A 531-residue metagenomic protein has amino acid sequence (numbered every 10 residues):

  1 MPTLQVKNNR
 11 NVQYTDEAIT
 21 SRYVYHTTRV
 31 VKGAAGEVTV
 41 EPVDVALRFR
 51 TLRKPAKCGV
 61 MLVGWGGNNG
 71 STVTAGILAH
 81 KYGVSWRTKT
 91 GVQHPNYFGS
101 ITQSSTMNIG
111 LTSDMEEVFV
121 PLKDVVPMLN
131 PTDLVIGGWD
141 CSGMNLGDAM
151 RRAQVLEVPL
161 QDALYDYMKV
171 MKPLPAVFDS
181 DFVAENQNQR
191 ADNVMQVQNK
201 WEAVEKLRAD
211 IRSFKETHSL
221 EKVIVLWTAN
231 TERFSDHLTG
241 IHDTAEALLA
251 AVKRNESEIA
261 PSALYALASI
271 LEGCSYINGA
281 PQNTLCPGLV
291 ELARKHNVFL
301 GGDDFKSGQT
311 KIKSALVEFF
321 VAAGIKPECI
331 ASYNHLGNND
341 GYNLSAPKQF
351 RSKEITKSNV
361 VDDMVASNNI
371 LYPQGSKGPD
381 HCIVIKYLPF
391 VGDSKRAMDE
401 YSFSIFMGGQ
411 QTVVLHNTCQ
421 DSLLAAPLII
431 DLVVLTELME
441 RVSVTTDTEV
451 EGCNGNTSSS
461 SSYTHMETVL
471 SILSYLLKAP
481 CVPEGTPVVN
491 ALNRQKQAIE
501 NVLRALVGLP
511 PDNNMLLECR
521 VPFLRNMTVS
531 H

Functional and structural regions predicted by a protein language model:
M1-A280, T284-K295, F299, Q309-L316 (+1 more regions): Metallocofactor- and cofactor-centric catalytic cores in central/energy metabolism, strongly enriched
V40-P42, C329, Q411-L415: Short, well-ordered strand-loop elements centered on a beta-strand within folded domains, enriched for acidic residues
R50-T51, P389, D399-M407, L415: Short beta-strand elements
A56-C58, I383, A397-Y401, Q411: Structural beta-strand/beta-sheet cores of well-ordered domains, especially the beta-sheet scaffolds that support
G66, G143, S307-G308, S332-N339 (+4 more regions): Glycine-rich beta-alpha junction loops
G301-D380: Conserved anion/nucleotide-ligand pocket segment
Y372-K377, P389-D393, F403-I405: Active-site loops and adjacent core secondary-structure elements that bind or stabilize anionic groups
C382-R396: Structured beta-strand/loop patches that form or line metal/cofactor-binding pockets in enzymes
